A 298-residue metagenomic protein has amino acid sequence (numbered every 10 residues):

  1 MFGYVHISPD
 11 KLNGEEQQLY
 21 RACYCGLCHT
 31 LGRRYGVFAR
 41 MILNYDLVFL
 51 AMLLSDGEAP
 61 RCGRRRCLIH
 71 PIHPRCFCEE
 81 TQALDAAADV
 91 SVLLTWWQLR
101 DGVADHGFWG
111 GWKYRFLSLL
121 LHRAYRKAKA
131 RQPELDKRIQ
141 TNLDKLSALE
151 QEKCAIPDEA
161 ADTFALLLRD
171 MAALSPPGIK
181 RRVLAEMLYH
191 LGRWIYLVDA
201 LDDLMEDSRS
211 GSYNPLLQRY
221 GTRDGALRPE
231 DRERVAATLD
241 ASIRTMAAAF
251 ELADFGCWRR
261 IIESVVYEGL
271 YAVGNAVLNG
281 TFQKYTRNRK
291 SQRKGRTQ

Functional and structural regions predicted by a protein language model:
M1-E186, R193, L197-D224, R228-D240 (+7 more regions): Acidic catalytic motifs of isoprenoid enzymes
